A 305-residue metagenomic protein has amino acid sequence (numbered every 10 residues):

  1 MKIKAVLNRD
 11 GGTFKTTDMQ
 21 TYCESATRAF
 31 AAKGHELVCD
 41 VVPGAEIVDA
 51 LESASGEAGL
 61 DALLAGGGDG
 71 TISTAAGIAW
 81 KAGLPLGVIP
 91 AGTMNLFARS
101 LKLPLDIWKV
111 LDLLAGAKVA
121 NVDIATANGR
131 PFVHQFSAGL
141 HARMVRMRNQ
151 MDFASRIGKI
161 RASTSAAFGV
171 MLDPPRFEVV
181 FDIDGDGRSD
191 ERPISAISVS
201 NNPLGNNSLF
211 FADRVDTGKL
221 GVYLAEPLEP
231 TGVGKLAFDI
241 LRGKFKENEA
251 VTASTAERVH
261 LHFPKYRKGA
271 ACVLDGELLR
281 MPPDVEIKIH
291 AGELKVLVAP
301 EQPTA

Functional and structural regions predicted by a protein language model:
M1-A62, S73, G77, P303-A305: ATP/NTP phosphate-donor binding region
K4-V6, K15, E24, K33 (+3 more regions): Catalytic core of DAGKc-family lipid kinases
T16, G185-G187, E191, L224-A305: ATP/nucleoside-binding phosphotransfer catalytic cores, i.e., glycine-rich phosphate-binding loops
I47-V48, I72-S73, N206-N207, M281: Short, well-ordered alpha-helical microsegments
A65-G70: N-terminal glycine-rich "phosphate-gripper" loop used for MgATP/nucleotide binding and carboxylate activation
S137, S198-F211, L278: Glycine-rich phosphate/pyrophosphate-binding beta-alpha loops
Q150-R161, S208, A212-G232: Gly/Ser/Thr-rich active-site loops/lids in small-molecule metabolic enzymes that frequently grip phosphoryl groups
P175-F177, P193-S195, D216-G221, T255-E257: A generic structural signal for short beta-strands and their flanking turns/coil linkers
